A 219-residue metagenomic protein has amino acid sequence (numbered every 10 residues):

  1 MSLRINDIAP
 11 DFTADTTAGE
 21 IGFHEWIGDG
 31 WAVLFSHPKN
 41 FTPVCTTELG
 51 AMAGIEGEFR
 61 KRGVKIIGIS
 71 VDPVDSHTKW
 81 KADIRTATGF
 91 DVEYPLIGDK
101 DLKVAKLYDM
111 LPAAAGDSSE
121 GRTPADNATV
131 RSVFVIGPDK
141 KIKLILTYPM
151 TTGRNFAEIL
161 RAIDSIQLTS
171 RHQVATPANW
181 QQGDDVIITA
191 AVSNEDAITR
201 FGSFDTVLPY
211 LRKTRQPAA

Functional and structural regions predicted by a protein language model:
M1-A219: Chalcogenol-based redox active-site neighborhoods
